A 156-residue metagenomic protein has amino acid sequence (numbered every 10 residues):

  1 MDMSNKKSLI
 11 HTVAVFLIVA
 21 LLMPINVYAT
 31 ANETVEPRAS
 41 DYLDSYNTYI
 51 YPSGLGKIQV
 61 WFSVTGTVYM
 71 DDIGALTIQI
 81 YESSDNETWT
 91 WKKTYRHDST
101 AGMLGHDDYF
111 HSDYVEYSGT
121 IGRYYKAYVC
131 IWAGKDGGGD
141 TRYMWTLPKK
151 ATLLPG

Functional and structural regions predicted by a protein language model:
M3-V13: Bacterial N-terminal signal peptides that target proteins for export
A14-P24: Bacterial N-terminal signal peptides
L22-R38: Sec-dependent signal peptide cleavage junction
S40-E82: Short, surface-exposed binding/anchoring microloops in extracellular/periplasmic proteins
T77, T90-H106: Solvent-exposed serine/threonine-rich low-complexity stretches and specific carbohydrate-binding patches
T77-T90, K126-C130: Short beta-strand segments and strand-loop junctions that repeat across beta-rich extracellular domains
H106-S118: Exposed aromatic-hydrophobic patches
K135-G156: Short beta-strand elements
